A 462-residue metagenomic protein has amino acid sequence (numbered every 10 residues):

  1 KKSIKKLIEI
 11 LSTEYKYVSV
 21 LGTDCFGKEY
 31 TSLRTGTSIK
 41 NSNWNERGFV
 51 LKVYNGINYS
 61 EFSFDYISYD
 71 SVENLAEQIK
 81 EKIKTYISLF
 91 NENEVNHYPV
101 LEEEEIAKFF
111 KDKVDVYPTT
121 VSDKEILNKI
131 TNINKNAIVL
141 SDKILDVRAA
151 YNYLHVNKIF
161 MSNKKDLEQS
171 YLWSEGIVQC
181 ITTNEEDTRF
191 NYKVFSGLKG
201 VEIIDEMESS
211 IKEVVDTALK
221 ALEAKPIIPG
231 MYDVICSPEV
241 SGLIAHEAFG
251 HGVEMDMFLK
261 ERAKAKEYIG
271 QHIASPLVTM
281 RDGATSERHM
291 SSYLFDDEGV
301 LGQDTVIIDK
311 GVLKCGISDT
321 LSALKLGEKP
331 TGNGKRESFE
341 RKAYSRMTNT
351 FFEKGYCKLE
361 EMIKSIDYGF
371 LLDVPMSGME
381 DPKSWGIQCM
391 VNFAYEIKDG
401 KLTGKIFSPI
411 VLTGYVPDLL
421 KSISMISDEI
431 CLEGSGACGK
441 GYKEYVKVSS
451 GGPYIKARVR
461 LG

Functional and structural regions predicted by a protein language model:
K1-G462: N-terminal small-residue-enriched
